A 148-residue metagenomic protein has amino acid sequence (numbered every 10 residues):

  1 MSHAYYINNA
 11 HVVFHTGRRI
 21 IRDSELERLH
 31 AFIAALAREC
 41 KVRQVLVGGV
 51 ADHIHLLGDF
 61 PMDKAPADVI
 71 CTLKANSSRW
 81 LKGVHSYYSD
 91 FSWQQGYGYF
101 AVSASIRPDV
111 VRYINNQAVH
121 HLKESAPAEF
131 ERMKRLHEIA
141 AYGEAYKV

Functional and structural regions predicted by a protein language model:
M1-V148: Basic nucleic-acid-binding interfaces
